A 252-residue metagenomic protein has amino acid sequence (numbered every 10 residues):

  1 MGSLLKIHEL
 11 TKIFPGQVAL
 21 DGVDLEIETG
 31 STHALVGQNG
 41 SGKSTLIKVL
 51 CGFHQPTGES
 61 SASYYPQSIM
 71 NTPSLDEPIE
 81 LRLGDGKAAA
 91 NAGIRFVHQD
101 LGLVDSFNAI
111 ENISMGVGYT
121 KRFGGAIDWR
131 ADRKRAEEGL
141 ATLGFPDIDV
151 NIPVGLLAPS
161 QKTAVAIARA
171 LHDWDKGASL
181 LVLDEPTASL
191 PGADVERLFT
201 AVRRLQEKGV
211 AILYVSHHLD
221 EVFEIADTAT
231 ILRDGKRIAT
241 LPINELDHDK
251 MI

Functional and structural regions predicted by a protein language model:
G2-I252: Glycine-rich phosphate-binding loops of nucleotide-dependent enzymes
